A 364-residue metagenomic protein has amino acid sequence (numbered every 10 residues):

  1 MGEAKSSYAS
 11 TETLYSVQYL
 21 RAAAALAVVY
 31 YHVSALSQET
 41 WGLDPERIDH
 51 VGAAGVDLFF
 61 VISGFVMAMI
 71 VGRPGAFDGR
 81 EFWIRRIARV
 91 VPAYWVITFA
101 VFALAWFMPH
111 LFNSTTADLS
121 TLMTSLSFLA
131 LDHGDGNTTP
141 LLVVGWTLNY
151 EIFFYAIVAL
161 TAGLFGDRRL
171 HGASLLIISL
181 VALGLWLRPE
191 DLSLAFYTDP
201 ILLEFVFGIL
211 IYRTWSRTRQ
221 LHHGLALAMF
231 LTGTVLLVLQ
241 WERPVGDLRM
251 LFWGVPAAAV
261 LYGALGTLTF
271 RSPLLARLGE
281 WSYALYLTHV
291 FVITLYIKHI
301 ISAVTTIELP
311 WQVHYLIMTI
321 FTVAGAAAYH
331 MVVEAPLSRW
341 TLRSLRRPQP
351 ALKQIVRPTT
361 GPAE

Functional and structural regions predicted by a protein language model:
G2-Y19, A23-L26, Y30-G52, A68-E81 (+5 more regions): Alpha-helical transmembrane segments in multi-pass integral membrane proteins
Q18, A22-A25, V56, S63 (+3 more regions): Residues within membrane-spanning alpha-helices of integral membrane proteins, especially the hydrophobic core/packing
R47-A54, A68, V90-I152, A156 (+2 more regions): Membrane-interface helix-loop-helix regions
D57-F59, L202-L203: His/acidic/aromatic-lined binding-pocket segments of jelly-roll/cupin-type domains and related regulatory beta-sandwich
G79, W83-V91: Interfacial transmembrane-helix starts/ends
V356-E364: Long, low-complexity, intrinsically disordered cytosolic termini of multi-pass membrane proteins
